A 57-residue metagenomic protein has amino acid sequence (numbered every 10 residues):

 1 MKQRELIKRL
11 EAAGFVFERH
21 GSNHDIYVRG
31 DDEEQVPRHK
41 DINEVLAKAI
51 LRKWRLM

Functional and structural regions predicted by a protein language model:
M1-N23, V28-M57: Basic nucleic-acid-binding interfaces
